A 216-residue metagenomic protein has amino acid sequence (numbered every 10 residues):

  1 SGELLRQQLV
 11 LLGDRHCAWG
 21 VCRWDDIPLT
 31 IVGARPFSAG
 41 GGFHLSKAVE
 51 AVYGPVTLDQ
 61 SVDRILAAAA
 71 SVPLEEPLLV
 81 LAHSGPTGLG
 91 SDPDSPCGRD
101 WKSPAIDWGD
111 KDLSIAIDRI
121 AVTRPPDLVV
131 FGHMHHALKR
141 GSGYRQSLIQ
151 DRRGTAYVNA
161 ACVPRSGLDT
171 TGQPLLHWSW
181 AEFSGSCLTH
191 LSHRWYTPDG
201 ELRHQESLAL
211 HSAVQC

Functional and structural regions predicted by a protein language model:
S1, H16-G20, L79-A82, T123-A137 (+1 more regions): Active-site neighborhood of phospho(di)ester-bond hydrolases with catalytic His/Asp-centered motifs
S1, S38-G42, T87-L89, I120-G143 (+1 more regions): Active-site environment of divalent metal-dependent phosphoester hydrolases
S1-D26, R119, Q150: Core catalytic region of metal-dependent phosphoesterases/phosphodiesterases, especially metallo-beta-lactamase-like
D25, R119, P125, H136-C216: Binuclear metal-dependent phosphoesterase catalytic core
D25-P77, S103-G109: Binuclear metal-dependent hydrolase catalytic cores centered on His/Asp/Glu-rich metal-binding motifs
P28-G42, L79-H83, A156-C162, S192-R194: Active-site-proximal beta-strand elements of phosphoester/diester hydrolases
L29-T30, P77-L79, L128, F183: Structural motif
E76-P125: Active-site-proximal segments of metal-dependent phosphoesterases and phosphodiesterases across multiple
